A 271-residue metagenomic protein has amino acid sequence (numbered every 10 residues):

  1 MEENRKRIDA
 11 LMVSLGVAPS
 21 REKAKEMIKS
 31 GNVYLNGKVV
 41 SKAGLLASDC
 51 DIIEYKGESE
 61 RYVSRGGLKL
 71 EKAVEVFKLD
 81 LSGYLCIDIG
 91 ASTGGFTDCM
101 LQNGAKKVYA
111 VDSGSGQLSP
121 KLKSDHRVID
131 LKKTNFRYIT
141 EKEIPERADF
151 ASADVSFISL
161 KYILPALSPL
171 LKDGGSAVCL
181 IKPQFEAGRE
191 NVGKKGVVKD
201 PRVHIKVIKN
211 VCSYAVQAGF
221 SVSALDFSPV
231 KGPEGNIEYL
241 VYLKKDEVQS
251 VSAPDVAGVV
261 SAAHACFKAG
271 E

Functional and structural regions predicted by a protein language model:
M1-D51, L85-C86: A basic, amphipathic helix-loop patch mediating RNA/tRNA/ribosome contacts
V33, K106-V111: Short beta-strand element of Class I
S82-S92: Conserved class I S-adenosyl-L-methionine
T93-G104: Conserved SAM-binding loop of SAM-dependent methyltransferases across substrates and taxa, primarily the Class I
Y109-Y162: S-adenosyl-L-methionine
K161-V178: A short glycine-rich, Lys/Arg-flanked "PGG" loop and its adjoining helix->strand segment in the class I
P183-D200: Short, glycine-/aromatic-enriched active-site segment of Class I SAM-dependent methyltransferases
I237-E271: Flexible, glycine-/basic-rich loop-and-beta segments that form/coincide with the SAM-dependent methyltransferase
